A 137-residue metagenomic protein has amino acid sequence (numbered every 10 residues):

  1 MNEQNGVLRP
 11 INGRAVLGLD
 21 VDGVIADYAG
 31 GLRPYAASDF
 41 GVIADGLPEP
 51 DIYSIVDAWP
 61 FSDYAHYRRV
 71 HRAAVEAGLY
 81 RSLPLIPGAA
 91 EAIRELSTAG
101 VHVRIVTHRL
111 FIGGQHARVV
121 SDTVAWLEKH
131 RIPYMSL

Functional and structural regions predicted by a protein language model:
N2-H66: Active-site neighborhood of HAD-like aspartate-dependent phosphohydrolases
N12-R14, G100, Y134: A general structural motif
A58-E76, V101-R104: Short, basic/glycine-rich phosphate-binding loops at helix/coil junctions that contact nucleotide phosphates
Y80-P84, A89-T123: Substrate-recognition element of Asp-dependent hydrolases with the DxDx(T/V) motif
T123-L137: Structural recognition of alpha->loop->beta junctions
